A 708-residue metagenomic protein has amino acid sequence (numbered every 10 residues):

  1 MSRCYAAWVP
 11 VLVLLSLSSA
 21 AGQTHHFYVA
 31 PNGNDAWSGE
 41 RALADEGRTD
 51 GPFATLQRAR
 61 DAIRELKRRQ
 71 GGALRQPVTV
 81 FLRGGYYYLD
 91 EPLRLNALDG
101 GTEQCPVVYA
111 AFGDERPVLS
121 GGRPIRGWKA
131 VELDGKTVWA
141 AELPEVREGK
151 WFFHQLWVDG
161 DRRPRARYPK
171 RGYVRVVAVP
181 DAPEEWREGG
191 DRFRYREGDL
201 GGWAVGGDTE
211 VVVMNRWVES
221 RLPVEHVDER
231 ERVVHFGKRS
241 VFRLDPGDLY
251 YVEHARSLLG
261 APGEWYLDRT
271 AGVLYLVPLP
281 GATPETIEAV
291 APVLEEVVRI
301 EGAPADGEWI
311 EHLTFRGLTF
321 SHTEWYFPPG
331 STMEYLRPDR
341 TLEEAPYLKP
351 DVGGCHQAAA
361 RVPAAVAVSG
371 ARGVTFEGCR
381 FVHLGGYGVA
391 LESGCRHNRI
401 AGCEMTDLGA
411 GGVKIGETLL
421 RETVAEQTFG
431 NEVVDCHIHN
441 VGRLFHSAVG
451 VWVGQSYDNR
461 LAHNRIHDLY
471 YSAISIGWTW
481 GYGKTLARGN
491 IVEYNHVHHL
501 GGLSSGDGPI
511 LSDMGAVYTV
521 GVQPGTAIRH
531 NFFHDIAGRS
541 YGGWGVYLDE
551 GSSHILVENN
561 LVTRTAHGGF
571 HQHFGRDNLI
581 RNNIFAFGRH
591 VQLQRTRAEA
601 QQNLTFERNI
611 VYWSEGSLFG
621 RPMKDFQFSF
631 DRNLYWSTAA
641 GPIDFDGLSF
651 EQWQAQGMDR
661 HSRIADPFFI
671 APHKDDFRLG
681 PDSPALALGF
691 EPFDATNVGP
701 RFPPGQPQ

Functional and structural regions predicted by a protein language model:
M1-A6: Positively charged n-region of N-terminal signal peptides that target proteins for export
A7-L17: Bacterial N-terminal signal peptides
T24-G370, T375-R380, R421-E422, Q654-A665 (+1 more regions): Extracellular polysaccharide-degrading/modifying enzymes targeting complex plant/algal/animal polysaccharides
H25, Q76-V78, G85, E91 (+23 more regions): The right-handed parallel beta-helix/beta-solenoid scaffold, focusing on the short coil/turn and N-cap positions
F81, Y88, R94, V108-A110 (+22 more regions): Extracellular beta-strand solenoid repeats
D90-A97, Q104, V108, H554-K674: Predominantly extracellular beta-rich ligand-binding scaffolds that present long acidic/polar faces for carbohydrate
E91-P92, E324-G330, P363, G385-L391 (+11 more regions): Short glycine/acidic-rich loop motifs that flank beta-strands on beta-rich extracellular proteins
E311-H322, R372-H383, R396-A410, T423-G442 (+7 more regions): Right-handed parallel beta-helix
